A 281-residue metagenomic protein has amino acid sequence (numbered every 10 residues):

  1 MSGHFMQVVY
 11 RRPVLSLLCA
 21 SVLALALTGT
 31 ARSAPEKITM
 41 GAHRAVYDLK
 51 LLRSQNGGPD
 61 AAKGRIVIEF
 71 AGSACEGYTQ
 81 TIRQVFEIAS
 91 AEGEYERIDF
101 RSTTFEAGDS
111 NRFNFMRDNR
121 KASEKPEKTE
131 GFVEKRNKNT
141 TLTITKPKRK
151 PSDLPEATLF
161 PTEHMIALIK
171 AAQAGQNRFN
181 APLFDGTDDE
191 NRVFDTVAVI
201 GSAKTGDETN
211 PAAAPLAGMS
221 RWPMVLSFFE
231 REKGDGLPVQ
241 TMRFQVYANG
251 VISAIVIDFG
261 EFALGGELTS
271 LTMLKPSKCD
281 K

Functional and structural regions predicted by a protein language model:
G3-C19: Bacterial N-terminal signal peptides that target proteins for export
L23-A31: C-terminal segment of classical bacterial N-terminal signal peptides
A31-G77, T81-G93: N-terminal cleavable signal peptides for secretion/export
P35-G41, F70-Y78, F105-N111, P215-A217 (+1 more regions): A short, structured loop/turn motif at beta-sheet edges
Y47-L52, I82-E87, F115-R120, M224-E232: Short beta-strand segments that buttress and anchor functional surface loops
G64-A71, D99-E106, G131, M242-Q245: Hydrophobic/aromatic beta-strand elements that line small-molecule binding cavities or substrate pockets in beta-rich
I82-E134: Hydrophobic/aromatic-rich structural module bridging two neighboring secondary-structure elements via a short loop
D118-K281: Mature, soluble, non-transmembrane domains
